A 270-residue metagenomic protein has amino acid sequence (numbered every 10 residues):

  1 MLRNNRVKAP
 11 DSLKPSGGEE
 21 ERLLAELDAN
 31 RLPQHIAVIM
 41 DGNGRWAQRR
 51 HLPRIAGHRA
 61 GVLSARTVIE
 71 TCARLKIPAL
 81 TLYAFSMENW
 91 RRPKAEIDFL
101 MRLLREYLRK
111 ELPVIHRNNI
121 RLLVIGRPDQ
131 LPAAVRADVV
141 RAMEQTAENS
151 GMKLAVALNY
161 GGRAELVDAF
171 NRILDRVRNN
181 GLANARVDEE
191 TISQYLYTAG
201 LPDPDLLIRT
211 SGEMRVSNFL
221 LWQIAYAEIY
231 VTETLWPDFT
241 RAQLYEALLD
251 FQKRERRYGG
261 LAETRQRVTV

Functional and structural regions predicted by a protein language model:
M1-V270: Flexible, compositionally biased loop and terminal segments
